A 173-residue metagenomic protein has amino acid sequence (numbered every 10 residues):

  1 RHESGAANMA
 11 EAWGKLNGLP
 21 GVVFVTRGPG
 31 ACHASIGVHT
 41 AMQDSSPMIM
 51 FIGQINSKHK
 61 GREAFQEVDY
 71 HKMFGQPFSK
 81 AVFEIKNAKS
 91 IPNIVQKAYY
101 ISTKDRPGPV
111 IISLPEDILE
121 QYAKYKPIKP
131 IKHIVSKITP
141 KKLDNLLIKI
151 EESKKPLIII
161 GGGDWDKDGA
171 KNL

Functional and structural regions predicted by a protein language model:
R1-L173: N-terminal alpha/beta PP-like core and its mobile active-site loop of ThDP/TPP-dependent enzymes
